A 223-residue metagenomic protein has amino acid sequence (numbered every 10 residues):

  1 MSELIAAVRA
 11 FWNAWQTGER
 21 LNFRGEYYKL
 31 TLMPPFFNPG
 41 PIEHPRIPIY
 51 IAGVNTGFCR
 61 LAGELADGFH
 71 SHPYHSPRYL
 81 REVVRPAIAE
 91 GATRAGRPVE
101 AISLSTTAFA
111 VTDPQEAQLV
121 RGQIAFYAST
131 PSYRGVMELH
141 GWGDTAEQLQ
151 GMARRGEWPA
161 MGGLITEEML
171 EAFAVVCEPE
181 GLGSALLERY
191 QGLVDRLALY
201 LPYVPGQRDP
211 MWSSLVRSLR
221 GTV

Functional and structural regions predicted by a protein language model:
M1-V223: Active-site-adjacent structural elements that line small-molecule/cofactor binding pockets in enzymes
